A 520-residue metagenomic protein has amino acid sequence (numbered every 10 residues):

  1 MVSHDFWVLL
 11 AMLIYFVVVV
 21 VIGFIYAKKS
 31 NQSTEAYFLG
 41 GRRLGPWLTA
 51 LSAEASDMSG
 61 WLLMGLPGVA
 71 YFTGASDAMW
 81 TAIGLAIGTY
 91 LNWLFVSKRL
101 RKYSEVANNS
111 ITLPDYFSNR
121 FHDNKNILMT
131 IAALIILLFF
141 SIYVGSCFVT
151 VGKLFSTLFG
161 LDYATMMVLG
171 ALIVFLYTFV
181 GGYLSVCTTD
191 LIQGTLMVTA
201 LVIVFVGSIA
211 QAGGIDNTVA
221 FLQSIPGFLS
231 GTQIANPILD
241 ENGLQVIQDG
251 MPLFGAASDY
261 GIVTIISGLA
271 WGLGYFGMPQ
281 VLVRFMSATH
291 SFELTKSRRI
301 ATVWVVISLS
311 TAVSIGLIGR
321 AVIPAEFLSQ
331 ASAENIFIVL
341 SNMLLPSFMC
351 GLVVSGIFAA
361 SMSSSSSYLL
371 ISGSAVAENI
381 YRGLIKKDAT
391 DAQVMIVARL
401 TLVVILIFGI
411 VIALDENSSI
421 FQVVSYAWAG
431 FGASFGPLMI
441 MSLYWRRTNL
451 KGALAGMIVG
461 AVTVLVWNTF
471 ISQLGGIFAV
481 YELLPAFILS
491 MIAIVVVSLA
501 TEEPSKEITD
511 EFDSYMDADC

Functional and structural regions predicted by a protein language model:
M1-C520: Membrane-embedded helix-loop-helix hairpins and adjacent transmembrane boundary segments in multi-pass transporters
